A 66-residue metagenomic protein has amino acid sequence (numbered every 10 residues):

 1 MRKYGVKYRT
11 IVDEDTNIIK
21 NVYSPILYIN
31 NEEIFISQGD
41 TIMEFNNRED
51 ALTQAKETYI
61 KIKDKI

Functional and structural regions predicted by a protein language model:
M1-E33: Short N-terminal "domain-start" leader segments that mark the transition from disordered tails or signal peptides into
E32-I66: A short, charged, amphipathic alpha-helix used as a generic interaction element across diverse proteins
